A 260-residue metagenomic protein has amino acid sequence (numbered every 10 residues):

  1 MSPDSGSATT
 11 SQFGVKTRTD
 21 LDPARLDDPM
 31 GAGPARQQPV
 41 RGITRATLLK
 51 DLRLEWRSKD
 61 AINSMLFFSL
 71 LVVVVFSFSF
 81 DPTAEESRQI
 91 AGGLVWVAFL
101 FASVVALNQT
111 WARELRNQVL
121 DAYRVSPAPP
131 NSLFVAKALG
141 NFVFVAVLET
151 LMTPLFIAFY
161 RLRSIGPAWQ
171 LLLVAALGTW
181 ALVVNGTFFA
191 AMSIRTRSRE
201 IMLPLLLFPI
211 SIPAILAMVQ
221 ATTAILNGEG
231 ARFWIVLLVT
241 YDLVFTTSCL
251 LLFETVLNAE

Functional and structural regions predicted by a protein language model:
P3, D242-E260: Junction motif at the cytosolic side of a transmembrane helix
P29-I62: Aromatic- and glycine-rich beta-strand/loop motifs that create alpha-glucan
K59-D81, W96-F99, L206-A217, D242-S248: Hydrophobic alpha-helical transmembrane segments of multi-pass membrane transport/permease proteins
S79-A91, P154-A176, A221-L238: Membrane-interfacial helix-loop-helix connectors in multipass membrane proteins
A91-L107: Long, hydrophobic alpha-helical segments
V104-R124, A138: Transmembrane helix boundary and interhelical loop/hinge segments in multi-pass membrane proteins
A128-I157: Selective transmembrane-helix segments that form parts of the transport pathway or gating/packing helices in multipass
V174-F208, N258-E260: A structural motif at transmembrane helix-loop-helix junctions in multipass membrane proteins
